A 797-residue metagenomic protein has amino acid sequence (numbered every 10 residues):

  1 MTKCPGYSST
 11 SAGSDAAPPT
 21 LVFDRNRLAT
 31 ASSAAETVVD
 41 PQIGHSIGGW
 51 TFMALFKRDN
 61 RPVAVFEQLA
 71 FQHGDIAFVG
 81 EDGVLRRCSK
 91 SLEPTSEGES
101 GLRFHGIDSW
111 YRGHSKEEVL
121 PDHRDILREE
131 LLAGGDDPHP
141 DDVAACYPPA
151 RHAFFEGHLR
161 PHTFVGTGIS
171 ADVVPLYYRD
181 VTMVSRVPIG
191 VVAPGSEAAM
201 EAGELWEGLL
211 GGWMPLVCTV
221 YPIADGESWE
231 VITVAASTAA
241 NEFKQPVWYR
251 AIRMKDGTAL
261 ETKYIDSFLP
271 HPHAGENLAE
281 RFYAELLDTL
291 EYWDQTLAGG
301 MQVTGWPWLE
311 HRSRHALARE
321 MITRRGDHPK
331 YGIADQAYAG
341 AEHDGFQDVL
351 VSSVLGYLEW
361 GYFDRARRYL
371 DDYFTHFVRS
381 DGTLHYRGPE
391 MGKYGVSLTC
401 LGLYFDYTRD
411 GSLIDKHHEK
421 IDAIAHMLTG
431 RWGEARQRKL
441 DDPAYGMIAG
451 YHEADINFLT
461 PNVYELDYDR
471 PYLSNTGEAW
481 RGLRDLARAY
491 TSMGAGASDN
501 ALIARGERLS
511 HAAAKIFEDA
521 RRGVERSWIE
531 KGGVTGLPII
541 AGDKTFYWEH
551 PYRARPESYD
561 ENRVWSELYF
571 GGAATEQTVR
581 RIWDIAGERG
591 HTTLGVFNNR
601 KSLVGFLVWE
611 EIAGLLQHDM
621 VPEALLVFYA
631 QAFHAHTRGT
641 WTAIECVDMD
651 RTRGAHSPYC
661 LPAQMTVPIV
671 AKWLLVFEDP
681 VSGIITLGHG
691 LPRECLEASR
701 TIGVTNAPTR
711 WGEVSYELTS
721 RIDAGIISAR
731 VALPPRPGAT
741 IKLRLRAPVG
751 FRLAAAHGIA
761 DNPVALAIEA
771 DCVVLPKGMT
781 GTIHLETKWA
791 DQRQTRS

Functional and structural regions predicted by a protein language model:
M1-H311, V681-I685, H689-S797: Terminal accessory carbohydrate-recognition/targeting modules of carbohydrate-active enzymes
G211-V220, A298-Y338, R368, R580: Conserved oxyanion/phosphate-binding beta-strand-loop segments in alpha/beta enzyme cores
P246-V247, I252-D256, L260-F282, H385-G392 (+1 more regions): The feature captures the catalytic groove of carbohydrate-active enzymes
S313, L317, L502-V524: Short amphipathic alpha-helical coiled-coil/interface segments
M321, P329, I333, H343-G382 (+3 more regions): Substrate-binding cleft of carbohydrate-active enzyme catalytic domains
R325-G326, W432-G446, G572-Q577, D679-G683: Proline-centered turn/helix-capping motifs that create local helix->coil transitions or kinks
A341-Y362, D371-R379, E419-D422, H426 (+6 more regions): Active-site core of glycosidic bond-cleaving carbohydrate-active enzymes
R365, A513-K515, D519, Q577 (+4 more regions): Acidic/polar loop patches that form or flank catalytic/metal-binding clefts of enzymes that bind anionic ligands
